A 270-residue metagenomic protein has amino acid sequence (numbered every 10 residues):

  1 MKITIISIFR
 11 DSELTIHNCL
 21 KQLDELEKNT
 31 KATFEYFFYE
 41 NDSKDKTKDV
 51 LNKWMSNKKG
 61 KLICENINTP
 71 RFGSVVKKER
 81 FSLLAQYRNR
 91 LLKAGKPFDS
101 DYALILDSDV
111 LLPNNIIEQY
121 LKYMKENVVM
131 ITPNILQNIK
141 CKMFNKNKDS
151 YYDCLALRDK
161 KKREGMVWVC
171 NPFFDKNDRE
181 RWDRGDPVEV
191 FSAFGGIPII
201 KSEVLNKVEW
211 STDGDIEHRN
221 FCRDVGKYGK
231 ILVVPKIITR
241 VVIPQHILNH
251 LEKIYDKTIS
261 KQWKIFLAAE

Functional and structural regions predicted by a protein language model:
K2-S7, L23, E35-F38: Hydrophobic targeting segments
S12-E27: Short, well-formed alpha-helical segments that are part of the catalytic scaffolds of diverse glycosyltransferases
E13, Y39-D49, I67-T69: A conserved acidic beta->alpha catalytic loop
L20, K44-N52, R219: Short, surface-exposed alpha-helical segments at coil->helix boundaries
W54-D99: Active-site-proximal specificity loops/subdomain of glycosyltransferases
D99-L111: Short beta-strand-to-loop acidic/aromatic patch adjacent to the donor-nucleotide binding site
L112-S202, N206-S211: Conserved catalytic core of nucleotide-sugar-dependent glycosyltransferases
R179-E270: C-terminal catalytic/acceptor-binding lobe
